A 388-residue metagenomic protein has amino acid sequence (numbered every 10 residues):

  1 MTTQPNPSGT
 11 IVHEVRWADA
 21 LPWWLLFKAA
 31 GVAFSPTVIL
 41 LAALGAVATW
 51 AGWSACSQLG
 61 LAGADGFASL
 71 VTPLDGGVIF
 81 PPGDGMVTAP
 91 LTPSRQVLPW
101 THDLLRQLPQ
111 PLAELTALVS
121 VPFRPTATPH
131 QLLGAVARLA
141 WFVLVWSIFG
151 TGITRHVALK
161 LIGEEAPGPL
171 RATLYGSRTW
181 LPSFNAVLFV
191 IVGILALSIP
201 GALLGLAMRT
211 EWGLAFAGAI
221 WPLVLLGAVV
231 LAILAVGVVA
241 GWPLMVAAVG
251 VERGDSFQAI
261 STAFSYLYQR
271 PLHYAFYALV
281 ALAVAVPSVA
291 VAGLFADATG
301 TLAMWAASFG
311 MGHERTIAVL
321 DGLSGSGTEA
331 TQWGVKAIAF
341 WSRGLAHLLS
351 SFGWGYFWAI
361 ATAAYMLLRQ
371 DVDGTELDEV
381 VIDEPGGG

Functional and structural regions predicted by a protein language model:
T2-P7, L59-G63, P73-R95, T128-E165 (+4 more regions): Selective recognition of hydrophobic, aromatic-rich stretches within alpha-helical transmembrane segments of polytopic
T2-S69: N-terminal alpha-helical transmembrane segments of multi-pass membrane transport and channel/translocase proteins
H13-E14, V32-L41, P122-F142, L181-L188: Membrane-entry segments of alpha-helical transmembrane domains in multi-pass membrane proteins
W23-A48, A166-A196, I220-L225, L244-V289 (+1 more regions): Interfacial aromatic "cap" segments that immediately flank transmembrane helices in multipass membrane proteins
A43-G60, F189-L195, A278-R315: Hydrophobic alpha-helical membrane-insertion segments
A89-P125, S324-E329: Low-complexity, acidic polar-rich segments
G176-A186, Y268-Y274, T316-G327, I382-G388: Cytosolic juxtamembrane regulatory segments of multi-pass membrane proteins
R369-G388: Short, highly charged, low-complexity non-transmembrane loops/tails of multi-pass membrane proteins
